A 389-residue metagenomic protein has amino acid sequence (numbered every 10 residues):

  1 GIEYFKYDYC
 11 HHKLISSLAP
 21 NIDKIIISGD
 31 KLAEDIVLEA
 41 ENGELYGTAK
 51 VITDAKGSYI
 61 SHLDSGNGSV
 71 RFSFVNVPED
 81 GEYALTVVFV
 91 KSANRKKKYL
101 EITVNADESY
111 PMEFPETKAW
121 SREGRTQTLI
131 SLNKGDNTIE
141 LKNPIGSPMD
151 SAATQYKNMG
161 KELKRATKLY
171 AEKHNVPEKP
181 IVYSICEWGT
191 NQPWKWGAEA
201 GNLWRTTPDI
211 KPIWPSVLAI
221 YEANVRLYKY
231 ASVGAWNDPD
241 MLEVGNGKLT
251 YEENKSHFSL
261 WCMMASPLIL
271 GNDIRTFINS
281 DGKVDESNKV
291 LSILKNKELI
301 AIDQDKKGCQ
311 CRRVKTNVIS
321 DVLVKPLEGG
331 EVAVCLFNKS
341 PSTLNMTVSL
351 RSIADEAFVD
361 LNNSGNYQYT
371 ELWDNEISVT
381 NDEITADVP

Functional and structural regions predicted by a protein language model:
G1-S17, P148, M159, L163: Substrate-binding cleft of carbohydrate-active enzyme catalytic domains
H11, I145, E187-G189: Active-site-proximal loop/turn and secondary-structure-junction residues that shape catalytic pockets, frequently
K13-N21, P148-T154, Q192-A198, L344-N345: Extracytoplasmic/secreted cell-surface and envelope-processing proteins
P20-P148, I353-N366, D382-D387: Extracytoplasmic
Y59, Y230-V318: Aromatic- and carboxylate-lined catalytic core of secreted/periplasmic carbohydrate-active enzymes
Y83, W261-M264, I269-G271, T316-F358: Carbohydrate-binding surface patches
A152-Q155, M159, S256-S259: Stable alpha-helical elements in mature extracytoplasmic
K164-N272: Glycan-recognition surfaces
